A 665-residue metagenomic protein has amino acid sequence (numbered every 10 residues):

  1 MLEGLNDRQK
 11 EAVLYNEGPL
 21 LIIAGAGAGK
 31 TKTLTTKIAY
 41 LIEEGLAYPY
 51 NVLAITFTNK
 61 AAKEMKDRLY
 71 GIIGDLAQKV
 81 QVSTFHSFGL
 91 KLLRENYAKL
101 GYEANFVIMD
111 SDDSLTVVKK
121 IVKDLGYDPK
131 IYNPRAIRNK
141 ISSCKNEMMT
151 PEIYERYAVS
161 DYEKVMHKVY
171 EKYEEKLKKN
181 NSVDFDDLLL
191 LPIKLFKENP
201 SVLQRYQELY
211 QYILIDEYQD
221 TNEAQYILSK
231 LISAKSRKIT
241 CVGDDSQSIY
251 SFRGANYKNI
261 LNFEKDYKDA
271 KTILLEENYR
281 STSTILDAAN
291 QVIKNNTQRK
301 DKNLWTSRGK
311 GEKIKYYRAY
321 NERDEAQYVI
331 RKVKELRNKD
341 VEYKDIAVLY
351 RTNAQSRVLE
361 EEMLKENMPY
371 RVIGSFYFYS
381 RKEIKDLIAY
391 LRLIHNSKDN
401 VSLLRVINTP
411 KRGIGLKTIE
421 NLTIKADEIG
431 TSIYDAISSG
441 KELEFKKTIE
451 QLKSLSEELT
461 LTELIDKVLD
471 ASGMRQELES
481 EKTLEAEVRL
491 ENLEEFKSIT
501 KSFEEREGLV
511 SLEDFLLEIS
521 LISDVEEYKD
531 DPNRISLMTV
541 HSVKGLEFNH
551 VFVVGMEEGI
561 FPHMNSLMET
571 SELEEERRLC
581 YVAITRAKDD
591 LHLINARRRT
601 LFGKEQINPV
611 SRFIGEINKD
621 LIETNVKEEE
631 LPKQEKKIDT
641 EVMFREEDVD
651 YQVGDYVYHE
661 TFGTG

Functional and structural regions predicted by a protein language model:
M1-A104, I108, L115, Q204 (+2 more regions): P-loop NTPase Walker
L2-G4, A28, T36, Y40 (+2 more regions): Conserved RecA-like helicase ATPase core segment that couples NTP binding/hydrolysis to strand translocation
L2-N6, K10-A24, Y50, L100-V107 (+7 more regions): Inter-lobe coupling/hinge region of RecA-like P-loop helicase motors
E3-L14, G18-I22, L53-A54, A61-A62 (+4 more regions): Conserved helicase NTPase motor core
N16, A77-V80, A98-D187, Y210 (+3 more regions): ATP-hydrolysis module of ASCE/P-loop NTPase motor domains, specifically the Walker B Asp-Glu catalytic pair
A47-N59, V80-V82, D216, V242 (+5 more regions): Conserved RecA-like ASCE P-loop NTPase motor core of nucleic-acid helicases/translocases
V159, E342, S356-M368, R381 (+1 more regions): Conserved helicase C-terminal RecA-like lobe
T624-Y656: Mixed-charge, Lys/Arg-rich low-complexity intrinsically disordered regions
